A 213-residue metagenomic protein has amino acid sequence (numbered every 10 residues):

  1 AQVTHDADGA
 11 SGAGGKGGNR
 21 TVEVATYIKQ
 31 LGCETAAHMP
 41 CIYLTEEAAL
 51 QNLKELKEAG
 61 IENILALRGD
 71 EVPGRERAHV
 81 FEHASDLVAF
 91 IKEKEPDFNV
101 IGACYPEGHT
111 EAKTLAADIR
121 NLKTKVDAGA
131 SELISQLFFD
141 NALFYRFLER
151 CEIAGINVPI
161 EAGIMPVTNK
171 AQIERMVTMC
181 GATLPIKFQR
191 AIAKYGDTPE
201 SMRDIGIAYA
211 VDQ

Functional and structural regions predicted by a protein language model:
A1-V3, T35-M39, I64-A66, V100-C104 (+3 more regions): Hydrophobic faces of well-ordered beta-strands that scaffold small-molecule active sites in alpha/beta enzyme cores
Q2-V22, G69-H79, S131-F147: Glycine-rich, proline-tolerant flexible connector loops at the mouths of alpha/beta enzymes
T4-D8, H38-L44, G69-E71, A103-H109 (+2 more regions): Active-site beta-loop-alpha junctions enriched in small/polar residues
A13-G17, C41, V80, E111-T114 (+3 more regions): Glycine- and other small-residue-rich loops at beta-strand/loop junctions that grip anionic moieties
T21, E46-K54, K113-T124, G206-Q213: Short, acidic/polar
V22-G32, L53-I61, A89-E95, K123-D127: Acidic (Asp/Glu)-rich catalytic clusters
C41-E55, A78-E82: Glycine-rich anion/phosphate-binding loops
H79-P106, I153-D212: Active-site pocket-lining/capping segments in soluble small-molecule metabolic enzymes
